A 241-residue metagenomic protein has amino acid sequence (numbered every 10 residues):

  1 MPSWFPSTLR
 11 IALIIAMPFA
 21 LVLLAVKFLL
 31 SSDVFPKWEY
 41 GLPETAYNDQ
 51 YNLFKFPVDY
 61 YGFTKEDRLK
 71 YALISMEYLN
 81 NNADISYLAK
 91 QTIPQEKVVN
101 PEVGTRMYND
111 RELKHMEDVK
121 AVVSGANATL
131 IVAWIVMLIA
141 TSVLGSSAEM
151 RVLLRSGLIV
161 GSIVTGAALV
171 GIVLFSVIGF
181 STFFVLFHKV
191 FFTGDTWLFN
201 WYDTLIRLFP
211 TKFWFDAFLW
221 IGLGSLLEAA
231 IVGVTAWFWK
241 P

Functional and structural regions predicted by a protein language model:
M1-A16, A133-F184, A230-P241: Juxtamembrane interface at the cytosolic side of transmembrane helices
A12-P36: N-terminal signal-anchor transmembrane alpha helix
K27-D49, K189: Alpha-helical transmembrane signal-anchor/signal-peptide segments
D49-S75: Short extracytoplasmic
V58-T64, P101-R111, I159-I178: Hydrophobic alpha-helical transmembrane segments
L73-V132, T211-G222: Individual transmembrane alpha-helix segments
V177-W201: Juxtamembrane non-transmembrane "cap" segments at the membrane-aqueous interface of multi-pass membrane proteins
D195-P241: Terminal transmembrane helical module of multi-pass membrane proteins
